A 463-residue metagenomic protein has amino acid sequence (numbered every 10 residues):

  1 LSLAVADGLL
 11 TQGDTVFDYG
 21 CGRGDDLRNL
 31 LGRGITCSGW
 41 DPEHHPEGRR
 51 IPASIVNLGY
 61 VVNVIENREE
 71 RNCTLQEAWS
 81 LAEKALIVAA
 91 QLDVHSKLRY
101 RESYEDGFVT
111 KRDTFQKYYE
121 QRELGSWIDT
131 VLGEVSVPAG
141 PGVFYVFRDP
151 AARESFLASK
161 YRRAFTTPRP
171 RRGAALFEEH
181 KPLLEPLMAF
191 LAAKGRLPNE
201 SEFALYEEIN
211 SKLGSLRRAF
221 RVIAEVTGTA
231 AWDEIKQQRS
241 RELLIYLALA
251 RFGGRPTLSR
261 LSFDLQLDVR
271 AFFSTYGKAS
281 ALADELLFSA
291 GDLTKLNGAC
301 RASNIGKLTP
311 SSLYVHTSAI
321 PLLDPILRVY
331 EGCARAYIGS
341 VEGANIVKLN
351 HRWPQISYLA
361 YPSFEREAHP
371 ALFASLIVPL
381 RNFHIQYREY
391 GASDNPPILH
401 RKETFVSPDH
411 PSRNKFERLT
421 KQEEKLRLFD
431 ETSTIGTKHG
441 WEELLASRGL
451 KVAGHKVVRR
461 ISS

Functional and structural regions predicted by a protein language model:
L1-I51, I87-L176, K438: Class I (Rossmann-like) S-adenosyl-L-methionine-dependent methyltransferase catalytic domain, capturing the SAM-binding
L1-L10, V146, Y161, T166-S463: Basic, alpha-helical nucleic-acid-binding regions used in initiation and control of genome expression
D18, G22, N63-E66, R112-Q116 (+2 more regions): Conserved aromatic-histidine-acidic binding/catalytic patches
D26-L30, A78, D268: Conserved catalytic-core segments centered on acid/base and nucleophilic motifs
W40-H44, V62-N63, N72-L75, Y206 (+1 more regions): Short secondary-structure capping micro-motifs at structural edges
S54-E69: A short SAM/SAH-binding and catalytic strip from SAM-dependent methyltransferases
N72-L86: A short glycine-rich, Lys/Arg-flanked "PGG" loop and its adjoining helix->strand segment in the class I
